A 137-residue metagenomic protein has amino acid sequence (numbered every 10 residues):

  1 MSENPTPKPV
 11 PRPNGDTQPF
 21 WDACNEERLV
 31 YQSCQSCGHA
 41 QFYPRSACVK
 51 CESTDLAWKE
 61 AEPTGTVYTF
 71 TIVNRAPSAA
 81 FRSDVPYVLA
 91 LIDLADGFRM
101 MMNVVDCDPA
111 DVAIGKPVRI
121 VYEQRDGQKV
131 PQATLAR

Functional and structural regions predicted by a protein language model:
M1-L29, L135-R137: A broadly conserved sequence feature marking short terminus-proximal activation segments in nucleic acid-centric
E3, G97-R137: Well-ordered alpha/beta subsegment
R28-Y31, R45: Residues immediately within or flanking Cys/His clusters that coordinate Zn2+ in small zinc-binding modules
S33-S36, A47-S53: Short, cysteine/histidine-rich loop/knuckle motifs that typically chelate Zn2+
F42, D55-A57: Short functional micro-motifs and their immediate structural scaffolds
A57-T66, V112-K116: Short coil-to-beta-strand transition motifs
A57-W58, A90, D108: Short, conserved secondary-structure segments in the cores of folded domains
Y68-V105, R119: Glycine-rich active-site loops that engage anionic ligands at enzyme catalytic sites
